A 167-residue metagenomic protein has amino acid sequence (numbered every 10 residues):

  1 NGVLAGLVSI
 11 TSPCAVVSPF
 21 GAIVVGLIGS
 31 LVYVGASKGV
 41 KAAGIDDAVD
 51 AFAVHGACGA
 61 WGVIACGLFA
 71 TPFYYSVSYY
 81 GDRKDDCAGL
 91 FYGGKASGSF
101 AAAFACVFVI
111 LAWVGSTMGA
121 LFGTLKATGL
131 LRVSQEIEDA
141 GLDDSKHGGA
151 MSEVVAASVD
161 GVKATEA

Functional and structural regions predicted by a protein language model:
N1-A167: Glycine- and aromatic-enriched membrane alpha-helices
